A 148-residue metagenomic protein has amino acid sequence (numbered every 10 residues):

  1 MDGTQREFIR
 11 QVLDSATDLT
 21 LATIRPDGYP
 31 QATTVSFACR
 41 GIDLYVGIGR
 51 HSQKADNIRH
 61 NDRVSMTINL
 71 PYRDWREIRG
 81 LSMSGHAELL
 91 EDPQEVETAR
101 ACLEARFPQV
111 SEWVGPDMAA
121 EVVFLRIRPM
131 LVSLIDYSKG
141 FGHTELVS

Functional and structural regions predicted by a protein language model:
M1-D18, E145-V147: Extreme N-terminal tail/first-helix region
T4-E7, H51, P108-E112: Charged, amphipathic alpha-helical segments
L13-D14, R59-H60, E104: Alpha-helix boundary recognition
S15-T20, R106-Q109: Short Pro/Gly-enriched beta-strand edge/turn motifs at strand-loop
T17-R50, I58, S65-L70, I78-R79: Short beta-strand segments
R50-H51, D62, M130-L131: A generic "binding-loop/recognition-motif" signal
W75-S148: Charged, gly/pro-rich active-site loop segments
